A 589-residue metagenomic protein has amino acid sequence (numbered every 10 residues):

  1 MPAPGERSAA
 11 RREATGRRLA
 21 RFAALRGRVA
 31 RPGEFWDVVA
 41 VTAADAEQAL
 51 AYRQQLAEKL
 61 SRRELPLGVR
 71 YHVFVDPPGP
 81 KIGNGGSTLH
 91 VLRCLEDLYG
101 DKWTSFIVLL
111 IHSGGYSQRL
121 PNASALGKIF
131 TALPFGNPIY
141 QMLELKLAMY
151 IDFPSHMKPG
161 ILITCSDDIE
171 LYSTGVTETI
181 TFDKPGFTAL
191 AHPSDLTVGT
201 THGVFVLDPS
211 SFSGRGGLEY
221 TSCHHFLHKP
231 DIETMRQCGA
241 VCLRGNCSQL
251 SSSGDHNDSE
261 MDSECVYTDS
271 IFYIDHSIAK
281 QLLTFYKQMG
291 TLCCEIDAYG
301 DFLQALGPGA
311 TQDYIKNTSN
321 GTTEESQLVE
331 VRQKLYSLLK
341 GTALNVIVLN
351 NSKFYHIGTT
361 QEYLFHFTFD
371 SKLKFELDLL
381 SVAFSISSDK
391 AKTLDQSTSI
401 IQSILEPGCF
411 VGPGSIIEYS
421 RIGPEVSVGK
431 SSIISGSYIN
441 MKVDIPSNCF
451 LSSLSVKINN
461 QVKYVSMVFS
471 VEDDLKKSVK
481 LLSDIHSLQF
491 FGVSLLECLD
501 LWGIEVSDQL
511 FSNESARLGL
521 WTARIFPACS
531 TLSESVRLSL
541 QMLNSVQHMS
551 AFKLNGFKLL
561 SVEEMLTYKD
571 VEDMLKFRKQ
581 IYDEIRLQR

Functional and structural regions predicted by a protein language model:
M1-A44, L60-S61, L65, H72-F74 (+10 more regions): Left-handed beta-helix
A23-R119, A123, G127, T131-Y140 (+2 more regions): N-terminal lobe of the biotin/lipoate ligase/transferase fold
E47-A51, Y116-R119, I169-Y172, L196-V198 (+2 more regions): Flexible loop/turn segments at secondary-structure boundaries
D101, F153-H156, Q312, L373: Generic macromolecular interface patches on structured domains
S105, S124-G127, T131-T291, E295 (+3 more regions): Conserved core of the sugar-phosphate nucleotidyltransferase
I111-H112, T164, F272, H356: Short conserved micro-motifs on helix faces and helix-strand junctions that flank and scaffold key functional residues
